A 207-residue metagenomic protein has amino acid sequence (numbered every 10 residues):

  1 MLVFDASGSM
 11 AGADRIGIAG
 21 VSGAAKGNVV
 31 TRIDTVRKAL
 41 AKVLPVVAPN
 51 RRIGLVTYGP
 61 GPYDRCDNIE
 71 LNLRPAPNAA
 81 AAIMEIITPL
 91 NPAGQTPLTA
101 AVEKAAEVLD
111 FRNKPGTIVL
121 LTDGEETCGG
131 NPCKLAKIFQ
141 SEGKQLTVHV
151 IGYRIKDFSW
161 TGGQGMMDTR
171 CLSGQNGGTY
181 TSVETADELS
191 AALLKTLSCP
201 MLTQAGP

Functional and structural regions predicted by a protein language model:
M1-L71, T117-T122: Von Willebrand factor
S7, V30-I33, R37-L44, R52 (+9 more regions): Extracytoplasmic/secreted envelope proteins and their assembly/folding machinery, especially bacterial periplasmic
G12-I18, P49-T88, K104-R112, G129-P132 (+1 more regions): Short beta-strand-loop
V21-I33, K42-V43, I69-R74, I86-Q95 (+4 more regions): Second-shell loop/turn segments in exported
P45-A48, D110, Q140-S141: Residue-level signal for alpha-helix termini/capping positions
P89-L90, G124-Q175, V183, E188: VWA/integrin I-like adhesion module and closely mimicked acidic/polar interface patches used
V148, G174, Y180-P207: C-terminal "exit" segments of structured domains
